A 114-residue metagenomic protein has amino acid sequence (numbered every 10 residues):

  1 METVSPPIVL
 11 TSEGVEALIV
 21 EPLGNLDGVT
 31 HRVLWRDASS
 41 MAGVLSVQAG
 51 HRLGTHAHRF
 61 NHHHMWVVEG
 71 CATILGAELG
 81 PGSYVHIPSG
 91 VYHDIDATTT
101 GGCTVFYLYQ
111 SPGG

Functional and structural regions predicted by a protein language model:
M1-S39: A short, N-terminal "cap"/entry segment at the start of jelly-roll beta-barrel domains of the cupin/DSBH fold
L26-H31, W35-H58, E78, P88-Y92: Conserved short histidine dyad/triad with adjacent acidic residue
W35, W66, H86, D96-T98: Well-ordered beta-strand positions
G43-V47, V68-G70, V105: Short, well-ordered beta-strand segments in beta-rich or mixed alpha/beta enzyme and ligand-binding folds
Q48-G50, T73, Q110: Solvent-exposed residues in well-ordered beta-strands and their adjoining turns, especially edge/terminal strands
R59-I74: Glycine- and acidic-residue-biased ligand/ion/polar-headgroup-sensing regions
N61, E78-G80, S89-G114: Ligand-binding loop in jelly-roll beta-barrel domains
